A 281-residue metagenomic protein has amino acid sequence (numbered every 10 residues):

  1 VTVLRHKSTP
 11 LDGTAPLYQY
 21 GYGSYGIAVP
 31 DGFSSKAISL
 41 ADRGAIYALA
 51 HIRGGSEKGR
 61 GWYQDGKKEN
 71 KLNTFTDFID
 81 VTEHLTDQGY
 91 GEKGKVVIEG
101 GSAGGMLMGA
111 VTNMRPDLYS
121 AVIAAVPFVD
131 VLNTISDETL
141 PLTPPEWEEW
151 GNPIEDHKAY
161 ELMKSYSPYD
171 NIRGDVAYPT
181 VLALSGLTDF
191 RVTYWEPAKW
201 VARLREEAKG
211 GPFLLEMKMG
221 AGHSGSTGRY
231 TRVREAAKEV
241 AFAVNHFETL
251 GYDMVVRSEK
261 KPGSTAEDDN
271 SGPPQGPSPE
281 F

Functional and structural regions predicted by a protein language model:
L4, Y20-G21, E99, L184: Short hydrophobic segments within beta-strands
R5, D12-G23: Short beta-strand element of the alpha/beta-hydrolase
T9-P10, I27, F190: Short beta-strands and strand-coil junctions in structured, solvent-facing domains, enriched
T14, S34, R43, A177-Y178: Short loop/turn elements that form and flank the Walker-type P-loop nucleotide-binding site in RecA-like NTPase cores
P16-Y20, Y47, V181: Hydrophobic beta-strand anchors of alpha/beta hydrolase catalytic cores
D31-A50: Short amphipathic alpha-helix adjacent to the substrate-entry channel of hydrolases
L49-D268, G272-F281: Active-site-proximal cap/loop segments of hydrolase catalytic domains
